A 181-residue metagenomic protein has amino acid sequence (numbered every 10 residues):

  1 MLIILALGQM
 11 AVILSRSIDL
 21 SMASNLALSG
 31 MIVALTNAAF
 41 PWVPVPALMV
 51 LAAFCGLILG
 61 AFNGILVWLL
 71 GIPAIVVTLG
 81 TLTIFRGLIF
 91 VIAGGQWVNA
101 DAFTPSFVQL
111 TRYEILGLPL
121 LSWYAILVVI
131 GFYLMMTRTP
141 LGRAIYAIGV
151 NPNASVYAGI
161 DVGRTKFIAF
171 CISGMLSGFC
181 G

Functional and structural regions predicted by a protein language model:
M1, G30-A34, G80-I89, Y157: Small-residue-rich segments of transmembrane alpha-helices in multi-pass membrane proteins, especially helix faces
M1-P41, I65-I72: Single transmembrane alpha-helix segments in multi-pass membrane proteins
A11, L35, F40, I58-L69 (+3 more regions): Membrane-interface helix caps of multi-pass small-molecule transporters
V12, V43-M49, L69-P73, A93-F103: A cytosolic-side transmembrane-helix exit/cap motif
L20, P41-A47, A74-I75, L141: Membrane-helix interface segments
M22-G30, L48-G56, A74, T78-L82 (+1 more regions): Alpha-helical transmembrane segments of multi-pass membrane proteins, especially transporters and channels
P44-A52, I58-N63, V67, I115-G181: Helix-loop-helix "hairpin" substructures at the membrane interface of multi-pass membrane proteins
I75-T139, T165-F167: Transmembrane helix-bundle core of multi-pass membrane transporters and related energy-transducing complexes
